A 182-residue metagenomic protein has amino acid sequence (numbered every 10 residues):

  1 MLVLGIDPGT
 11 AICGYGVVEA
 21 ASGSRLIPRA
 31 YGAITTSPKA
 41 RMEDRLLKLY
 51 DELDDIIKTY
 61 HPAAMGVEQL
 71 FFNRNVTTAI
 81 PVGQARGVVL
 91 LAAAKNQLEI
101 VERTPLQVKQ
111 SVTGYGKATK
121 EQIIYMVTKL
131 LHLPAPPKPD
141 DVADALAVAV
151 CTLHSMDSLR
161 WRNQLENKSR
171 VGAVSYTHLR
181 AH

Functional and structural regions predicted by a protein language model:
V3, A11-E43: Short glycine-rich, Thr/Ser-proximal phosphate-binding strand/loop in the N-terminal lobe of ATP-dependent enzymes
I57, H61-L70: Proline-aspartate-enriched helix->loop->beta-strand connector
N73-V76, K109-S111: Short, solvent-exposed loop/turn segments at secondary-structure junctions
A79-V88: Charged helix-capping and loop-helix junction motifs
L98-T128: Short alpha-helix plus adjacent loop in nuclease-associated cores
K129-L159: A charged, well-structured terminal subsegment
N163, S169-S175: Acidic catalytic cores of enzymes that act on phosphate-bearing nucleotides/polynucleotides
T177-H182: Conserved small/polar residues in nucleotide/adenosyl-binding loops
